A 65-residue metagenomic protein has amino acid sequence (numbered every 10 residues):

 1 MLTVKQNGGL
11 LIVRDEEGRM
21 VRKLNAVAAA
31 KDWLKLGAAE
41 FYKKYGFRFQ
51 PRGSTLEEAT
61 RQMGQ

Functional and structural regions predicted by a protein language model:
M1-I12, E16, M20-N25, E58: Short N-terminal "domain-start" leader segments that mark the transition from disordered tails or signal peptides into
A30-Q65: Mixed-charge, Lys/Arg-enriched low-complexity segments
